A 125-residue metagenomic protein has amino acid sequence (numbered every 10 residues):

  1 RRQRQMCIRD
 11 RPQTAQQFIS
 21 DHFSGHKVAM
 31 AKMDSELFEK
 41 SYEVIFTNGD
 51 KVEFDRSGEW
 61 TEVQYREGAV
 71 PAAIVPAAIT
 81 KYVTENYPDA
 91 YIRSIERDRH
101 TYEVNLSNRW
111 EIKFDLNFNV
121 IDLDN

Functional and structural regions predicted by a protein language model:
R1, K32, S57, T61 (+4 more regions): A generic structural signal for ordered alpha-helices
R1-I8: Short, small-residue-biased leader/transition segments that mark boundaries at the very start of proteins
Q5, R66-V70: Second-shell loop/turn segments in exported
R9-A29, V70-Y91: Short, non-transmembrane alpha-helical segments in secretory-pathway proteins
D10, D21, D34, D50 (+5 more regions): Acidic-enriched, low-complexity/disordered segments with a strong bias for Aspartate over Glutamate
V28-F46, Y91-S107: A cross-family detector of function-defining hotspots
K40-R66, L106-N125: Amphipathic N-proximal alpha-helical interface segments
